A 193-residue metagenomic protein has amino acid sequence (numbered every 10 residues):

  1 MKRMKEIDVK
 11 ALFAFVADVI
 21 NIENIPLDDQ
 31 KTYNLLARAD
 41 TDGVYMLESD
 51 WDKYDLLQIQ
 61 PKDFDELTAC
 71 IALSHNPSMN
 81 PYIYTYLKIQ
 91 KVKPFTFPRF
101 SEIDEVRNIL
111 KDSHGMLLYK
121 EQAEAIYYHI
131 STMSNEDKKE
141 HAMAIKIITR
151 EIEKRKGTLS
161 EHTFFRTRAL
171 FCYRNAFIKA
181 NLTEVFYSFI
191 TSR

Functional and structural regions predicted by a protein language model:
M1-S160, F165-R193: Mg2+-dependent phosphoryl-transfer active-site scaffold
